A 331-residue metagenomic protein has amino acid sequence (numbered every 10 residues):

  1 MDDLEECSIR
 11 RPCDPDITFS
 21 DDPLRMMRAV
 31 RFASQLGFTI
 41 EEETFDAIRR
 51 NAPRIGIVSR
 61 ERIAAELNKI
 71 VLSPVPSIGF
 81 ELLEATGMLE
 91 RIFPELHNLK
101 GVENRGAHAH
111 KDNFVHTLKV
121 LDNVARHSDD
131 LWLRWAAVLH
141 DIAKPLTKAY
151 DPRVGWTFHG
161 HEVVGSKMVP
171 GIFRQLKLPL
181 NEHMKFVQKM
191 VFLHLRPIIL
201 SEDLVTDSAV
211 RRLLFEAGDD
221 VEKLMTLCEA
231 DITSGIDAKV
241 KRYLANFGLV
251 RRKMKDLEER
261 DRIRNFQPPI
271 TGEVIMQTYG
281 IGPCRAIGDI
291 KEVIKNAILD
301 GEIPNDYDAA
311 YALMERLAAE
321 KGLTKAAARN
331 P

Functional and structural regions predicted by a protein language model:
M1-W135, I142-G160, V164-E182, T271 (+7 more regions): Glycine- and charge-enriched loop/helix tracts that form the active or gating conduit in phosphate/cation-handling
D3-L4, T18-F19, E41, R50-R54 (+11 more regions): Membrane-targeting and insertion segments and their boundary/processing signals
A29, E43-F45, T86, Q188-M190 (+2 more regions): Short acidic/polar alpha-helix capping motifs at helix-coil junctions
A107-K111, D122, L178-L244: Histidine/acidic-rich helix-loop-helix segments that form or flank divalent-metal centers in metalloenzyme catalytic
A125, D129, V138, A143 (+11 more regions): Hydrophobic alpha-helix feature that most strongly marks membrane-spanning transmembrane helices and their immediate
D130-R134, F186-Q188, S208, D219-L227 (+3 more regions): Active-site lining segments that contact anionic ligands and/or coordinate catalytic metals
S234-P331: Terminal helices and disordered tails flanking the catalytic cores of nucleotide-processing hydrolases
